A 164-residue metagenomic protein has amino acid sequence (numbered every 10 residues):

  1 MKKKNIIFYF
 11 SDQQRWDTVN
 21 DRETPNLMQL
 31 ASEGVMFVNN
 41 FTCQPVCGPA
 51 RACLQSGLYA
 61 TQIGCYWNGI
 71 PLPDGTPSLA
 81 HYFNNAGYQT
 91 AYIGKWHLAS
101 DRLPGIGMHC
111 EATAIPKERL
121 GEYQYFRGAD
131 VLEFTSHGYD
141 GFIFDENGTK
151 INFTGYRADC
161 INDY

Functional and structural regions predicted by a protein language model:
M1-Y164: Formylglycine-dependent sulfatase
